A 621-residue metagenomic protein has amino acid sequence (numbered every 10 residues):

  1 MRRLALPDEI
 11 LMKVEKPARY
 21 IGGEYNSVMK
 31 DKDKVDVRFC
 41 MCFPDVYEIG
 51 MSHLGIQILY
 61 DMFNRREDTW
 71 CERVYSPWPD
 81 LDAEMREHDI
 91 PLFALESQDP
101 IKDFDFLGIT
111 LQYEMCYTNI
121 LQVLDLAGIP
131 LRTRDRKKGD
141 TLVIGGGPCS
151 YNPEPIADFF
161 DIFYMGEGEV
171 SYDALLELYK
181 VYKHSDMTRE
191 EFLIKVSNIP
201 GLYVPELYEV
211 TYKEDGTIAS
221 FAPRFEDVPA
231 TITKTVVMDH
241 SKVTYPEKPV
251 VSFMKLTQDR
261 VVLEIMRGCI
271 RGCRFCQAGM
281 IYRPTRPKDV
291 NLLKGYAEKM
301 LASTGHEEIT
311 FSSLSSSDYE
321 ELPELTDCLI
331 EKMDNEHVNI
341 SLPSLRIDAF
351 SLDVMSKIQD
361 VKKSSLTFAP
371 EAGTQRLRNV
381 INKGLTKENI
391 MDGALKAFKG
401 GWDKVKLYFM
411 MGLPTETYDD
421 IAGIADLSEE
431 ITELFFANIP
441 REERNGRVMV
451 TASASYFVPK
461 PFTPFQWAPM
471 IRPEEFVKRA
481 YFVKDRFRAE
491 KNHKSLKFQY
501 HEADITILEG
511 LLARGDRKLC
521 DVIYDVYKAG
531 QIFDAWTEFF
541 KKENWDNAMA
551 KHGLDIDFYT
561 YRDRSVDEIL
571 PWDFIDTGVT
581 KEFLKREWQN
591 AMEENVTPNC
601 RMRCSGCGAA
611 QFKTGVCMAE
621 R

Functional and structural regions predicted by a protein language model:
M1-M29, D33, F39-M41, A489-R621: Radical SAM enzyme core and accessory elements
I10-C40, Y47-E48, P205, T211-V262 (+2 more regions): N-terminal [4Fe-4S]-dependent radical SAM core
F39-D45, F63, P249-F275, L301 (+3 more regions): N-terminal pre-triad scaffold of radical SAM enzymes
M41-C42, M115, K299-K406, M411-T451 (+1 more regions): Conserved SAM/AdoMet-binding glycine-rich loop
H53, K255-N291, G606-R621: Canonical Radical SAM [4Fe-4S] cluster-binding loop centered on the CxxxCxxC motif and its immediate flanking residues
E67-D80: A short beta-strand-loop structural module common to alpha/beta enzyme folds
P77-A222, P464-D516, I523-E538: Glycine-rich beta-alpha loop elements in corrinoid/cobalamin-binding modules across cobalamin-dependent enzymes
K195-V204, L314-Y319, P343-A349, G412 (+3 more regions): A glycine-rich phosphate-binding loop feature that marks nucleotide/adenosyl-phosphate handling sites
